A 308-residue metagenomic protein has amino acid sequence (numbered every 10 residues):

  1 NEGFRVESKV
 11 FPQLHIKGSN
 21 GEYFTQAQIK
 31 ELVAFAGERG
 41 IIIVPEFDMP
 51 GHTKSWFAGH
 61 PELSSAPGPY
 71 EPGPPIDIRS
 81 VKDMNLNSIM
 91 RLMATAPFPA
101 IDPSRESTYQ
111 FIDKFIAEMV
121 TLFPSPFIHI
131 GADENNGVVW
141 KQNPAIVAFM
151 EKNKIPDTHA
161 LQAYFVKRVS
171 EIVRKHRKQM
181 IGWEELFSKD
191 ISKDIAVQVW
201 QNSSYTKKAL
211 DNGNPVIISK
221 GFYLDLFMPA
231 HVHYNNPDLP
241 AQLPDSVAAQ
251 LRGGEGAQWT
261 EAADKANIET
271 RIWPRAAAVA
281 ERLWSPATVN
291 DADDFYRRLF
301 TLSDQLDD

Functional and structural regions predicted by a protein language model:
N1-H176: Substrate-binding cleft of carbohydrate-active enzyme catalytic domains
Q179-I195, W200-D308: Flexible, acidic glycine-rich loops studded with aromatic residues
